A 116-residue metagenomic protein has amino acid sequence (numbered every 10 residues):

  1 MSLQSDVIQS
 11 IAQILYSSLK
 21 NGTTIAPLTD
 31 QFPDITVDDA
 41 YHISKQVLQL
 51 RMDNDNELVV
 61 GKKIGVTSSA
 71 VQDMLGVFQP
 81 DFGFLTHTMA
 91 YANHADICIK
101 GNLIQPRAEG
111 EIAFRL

Functional and structural regions predicted by a protein language model:
S2-L116: Active-site microenvironments in enzyme catalytic cores
